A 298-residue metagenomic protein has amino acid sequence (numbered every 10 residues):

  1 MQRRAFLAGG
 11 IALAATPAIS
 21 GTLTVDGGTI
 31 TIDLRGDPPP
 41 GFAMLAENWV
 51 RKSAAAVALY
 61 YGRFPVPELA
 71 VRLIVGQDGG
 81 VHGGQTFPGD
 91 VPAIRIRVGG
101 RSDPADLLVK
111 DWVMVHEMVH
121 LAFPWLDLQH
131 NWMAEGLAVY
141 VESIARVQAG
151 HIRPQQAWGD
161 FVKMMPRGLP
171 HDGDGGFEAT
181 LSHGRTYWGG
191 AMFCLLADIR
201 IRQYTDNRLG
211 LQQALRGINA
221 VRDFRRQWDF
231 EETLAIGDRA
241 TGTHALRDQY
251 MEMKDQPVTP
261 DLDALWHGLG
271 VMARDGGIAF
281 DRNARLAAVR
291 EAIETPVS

Functional and structural regions predicted by a protein language model:
A5-S20: N-terminal export signals
L23-L126, H130: Juxtacatalytic substrate-recognition/specificity segment
A46-S53, K110, M114, A134-L137 (+6 more regions): Stable alpha-helical elements in mature extracytoplasmic
R51, F224-S298: Beta/coil-rich, acidic/histidine-enriched accessory regions frequently appended to metallopeptidases
A56-R63, L121, V141-Q148, L196 (+4 more regions): Structured segments of extracytoplasmic/periplasmic soluble domains in secreted or envelope-associated proteins
Q129-D198, R202-Q212, R216, A220-R226: Acidic/His/Gly-enriched intrinsically disordered linker/tail segments that often contain short helix/coil "MoRF-like"
